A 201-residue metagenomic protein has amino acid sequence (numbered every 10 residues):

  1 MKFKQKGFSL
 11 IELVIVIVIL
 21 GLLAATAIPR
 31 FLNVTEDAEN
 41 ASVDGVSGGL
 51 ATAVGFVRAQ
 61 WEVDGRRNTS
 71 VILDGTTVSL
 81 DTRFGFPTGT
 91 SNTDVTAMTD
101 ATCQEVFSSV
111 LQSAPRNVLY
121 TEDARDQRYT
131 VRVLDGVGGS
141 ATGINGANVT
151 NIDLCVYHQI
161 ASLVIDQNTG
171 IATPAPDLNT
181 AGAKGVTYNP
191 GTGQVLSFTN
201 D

Functional and structural regions predicted by a protein language model:
K2-S42, V46-G49: N-terminal single-pass transmembrane signal-anchor helix
A38-R66: Membrane-proximal N-terminal amphipathic helix
N68, I72-T76: Charge-dense, E/K-rich amphipathic alpha-helical interfaces
T76-D201: Intrinsically disordered, low-complexity regions enriched in Pro/Ser/Thr/Gly and acidic residues
